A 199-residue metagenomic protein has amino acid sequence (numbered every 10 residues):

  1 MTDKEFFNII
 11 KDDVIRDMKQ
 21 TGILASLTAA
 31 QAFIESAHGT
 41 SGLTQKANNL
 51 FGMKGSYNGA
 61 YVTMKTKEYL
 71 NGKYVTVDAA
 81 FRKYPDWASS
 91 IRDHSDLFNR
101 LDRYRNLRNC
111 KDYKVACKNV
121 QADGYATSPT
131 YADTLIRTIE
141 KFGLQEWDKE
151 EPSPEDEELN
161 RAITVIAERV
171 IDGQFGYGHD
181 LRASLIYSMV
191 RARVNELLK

Functional and structural regions predicted by a protein language model:
M1-S153: Catalytic cores of secreted/periplasmic lytic hydrolases that degrade extracellular macromolecules
S153-K199: Short, solvent-exposed alpha-helical surface patches in non-cytosolic proteins
